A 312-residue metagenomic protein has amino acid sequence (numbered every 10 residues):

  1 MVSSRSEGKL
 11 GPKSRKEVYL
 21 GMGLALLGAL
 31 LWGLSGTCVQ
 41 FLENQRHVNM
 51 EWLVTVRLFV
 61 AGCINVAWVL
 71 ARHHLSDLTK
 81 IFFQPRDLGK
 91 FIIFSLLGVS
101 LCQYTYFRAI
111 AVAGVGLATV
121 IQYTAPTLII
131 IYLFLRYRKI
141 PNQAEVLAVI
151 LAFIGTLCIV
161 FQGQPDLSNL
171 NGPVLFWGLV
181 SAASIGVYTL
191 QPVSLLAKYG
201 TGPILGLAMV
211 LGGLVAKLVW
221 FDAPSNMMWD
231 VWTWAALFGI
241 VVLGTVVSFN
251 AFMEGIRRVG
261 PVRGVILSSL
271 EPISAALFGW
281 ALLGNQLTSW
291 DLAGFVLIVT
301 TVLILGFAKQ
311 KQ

Functional and structural regions predicted by a protein language model:
V2, R46-L101, L128-Y132, A183-Q191 (+4 more regions): Transmembrane alpha-helices of multi-pass small-molecule transport proteins
V2-V56, L96, L167-S194: Glycine-/small-residue-enriched transmembrane alpha-helix faces in small-molecule transporters and effluxers
E17-M22, R46-T55, K80-D87, F161-S184 (+2 more regions): Juxtamembrane helix-entry segments on the extracytoplasmic side of multipass membrane proteins
M22-A25, Q84-F91, P141-F153, V174-L175 (+2 more regions): Cytoplasmic-side transmembrane-helix entry/capping segments in multi-pass membrane proteins
A29, V56, V99, Q103 (+3 more regions): Helix-helix packing/entry segments at the starts of transmembrane helices
L42, L53, R57, A109 (+8 more regions): Hydrophobic/aromatic residues within transmembrane alpha-helices of multi-pass small-molecule transporters
N65, Y132, P141-G163, V210 (+4 more regions): Hydrophobic transmembrane alpha-helices of multi-pass small-molecule transport proteins
R72-G116, Q122, C158, V241-V259: Specific transmembrane alpha-helical segments of multi-pass solute transporters/efflux pumps, especially DMT/EamA
